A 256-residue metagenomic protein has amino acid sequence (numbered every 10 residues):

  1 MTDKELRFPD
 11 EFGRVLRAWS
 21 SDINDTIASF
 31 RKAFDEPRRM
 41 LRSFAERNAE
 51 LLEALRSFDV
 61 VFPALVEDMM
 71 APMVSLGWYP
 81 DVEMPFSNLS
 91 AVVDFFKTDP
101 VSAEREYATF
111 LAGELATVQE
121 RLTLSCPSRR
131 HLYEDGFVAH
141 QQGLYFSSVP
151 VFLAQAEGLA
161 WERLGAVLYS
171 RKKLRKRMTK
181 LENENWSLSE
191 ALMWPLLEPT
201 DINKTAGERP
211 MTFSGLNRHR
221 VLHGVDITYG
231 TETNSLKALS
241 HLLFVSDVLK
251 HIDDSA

Functional and structural regions predicted by a protein language model:
M1-R39: Intrinsically disordered, low-complexity, charge-biased terminal/linker regions in eukaryotic proteins
N24-Q119: Internal, Lys/Arg-enriched amphipathic helical interaction segments that engage polyanionic partners
A33-E36, M40, A116-T117, Y133-E134 (+1 more regions): N-terminal start-of-domain structural block
Y79-G136, F152, L164-E184: Helix-loop junctions and short alpha-helical segments
A103, Y145-F146: Internal amphipathic alpha-helical segments of the cytochrome P450 catalytic fold
H140-Q141: Hydrophobic/aromatic side-chain positions at a characteristic register within alpha-helices of tetratricopeptide repeats
F146-P150, A154-A256: Amphipathic, oligomerization/interface secondary-structure segments
